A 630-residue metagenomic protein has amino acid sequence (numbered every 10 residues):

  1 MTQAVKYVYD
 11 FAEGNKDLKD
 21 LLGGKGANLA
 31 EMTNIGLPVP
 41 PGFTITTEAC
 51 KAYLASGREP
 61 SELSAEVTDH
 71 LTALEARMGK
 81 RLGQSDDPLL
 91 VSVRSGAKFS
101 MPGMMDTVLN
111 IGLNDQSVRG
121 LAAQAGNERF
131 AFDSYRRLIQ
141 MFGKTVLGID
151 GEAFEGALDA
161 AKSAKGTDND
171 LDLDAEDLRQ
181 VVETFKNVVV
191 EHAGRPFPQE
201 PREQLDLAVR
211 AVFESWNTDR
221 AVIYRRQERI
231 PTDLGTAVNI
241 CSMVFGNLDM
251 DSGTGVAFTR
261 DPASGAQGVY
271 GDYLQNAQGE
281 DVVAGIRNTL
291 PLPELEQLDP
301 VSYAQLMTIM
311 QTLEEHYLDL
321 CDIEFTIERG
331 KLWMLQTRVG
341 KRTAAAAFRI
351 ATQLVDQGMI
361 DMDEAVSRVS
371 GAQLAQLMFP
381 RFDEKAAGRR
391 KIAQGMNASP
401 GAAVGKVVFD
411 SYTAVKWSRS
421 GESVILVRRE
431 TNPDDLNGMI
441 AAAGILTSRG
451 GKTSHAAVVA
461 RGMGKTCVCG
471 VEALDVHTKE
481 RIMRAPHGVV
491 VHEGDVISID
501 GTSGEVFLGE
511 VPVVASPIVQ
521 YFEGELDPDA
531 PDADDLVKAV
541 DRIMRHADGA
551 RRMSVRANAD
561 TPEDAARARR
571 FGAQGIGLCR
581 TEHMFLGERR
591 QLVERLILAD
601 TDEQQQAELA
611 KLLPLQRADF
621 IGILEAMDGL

Functional and structural regions predicted by a protein language model:
M1-R390, N397, K416, E422-I425 (+9 more regions): Nucleotide/phosphate-binding sheet-loop regions of phosphoryl- and nucleotidyl-transfer enzymes
A403, V407-T413: Long, structured protein-protein interaction/assembly regions in large complexes
S423-I440, P512-G572: Active-site/ligand-binding-proximal alpha/beta "capping" segment
M463-K465: Residues forming the flavin
V468-K479: Solvent-exposed beta-strand/loop surfaces of large extracellular or lumenal domains
E480-G488: Aromatic/His-enriched, Gly/Pro-containing loop or helix-boundary segments that lie immediately adjacent to catalytic
S503-P512: Short, Lys/Arg- and Gly-enriched loop/turn segments at beta-strand edges
